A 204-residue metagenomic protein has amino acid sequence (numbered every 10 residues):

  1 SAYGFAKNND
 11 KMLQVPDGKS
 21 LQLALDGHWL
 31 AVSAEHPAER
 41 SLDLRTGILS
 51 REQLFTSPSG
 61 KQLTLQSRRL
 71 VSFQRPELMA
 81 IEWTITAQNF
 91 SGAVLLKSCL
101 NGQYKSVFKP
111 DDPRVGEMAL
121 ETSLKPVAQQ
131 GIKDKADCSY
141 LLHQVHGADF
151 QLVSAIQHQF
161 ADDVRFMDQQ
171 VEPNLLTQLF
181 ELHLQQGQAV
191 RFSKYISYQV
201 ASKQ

Functional and structural regions predicted by a protein language model:
S1-Q204: Beta-sandwich/jelly-roll carbohydrate-recognition scaffolds of carbohydrate-active enzymes
